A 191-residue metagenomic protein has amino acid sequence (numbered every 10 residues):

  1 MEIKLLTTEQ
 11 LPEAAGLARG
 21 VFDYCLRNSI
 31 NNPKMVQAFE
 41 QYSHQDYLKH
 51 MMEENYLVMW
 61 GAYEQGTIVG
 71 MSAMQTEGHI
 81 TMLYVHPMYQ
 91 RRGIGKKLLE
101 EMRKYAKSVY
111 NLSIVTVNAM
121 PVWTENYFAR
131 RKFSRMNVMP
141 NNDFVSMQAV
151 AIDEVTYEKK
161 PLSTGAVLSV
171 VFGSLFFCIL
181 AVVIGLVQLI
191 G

Functional and structural regions predicted by a protein language model:
E2-L17, R27: A short beta-loop-alpha structural element at the N-terminal edge of CoA-dependent acyl/N-acetyltransferase catalytic
F22-Y47: Conserved GNAT-fold acetyl-CoA-binding loop/helix
S43-W60: A short helix-loop-beta-strand connector motif used in the catalytic cores of GNAT acetyltransferases and, in some
Y56-G70: Conserved beta-hairpin
A62, Y89, G93-E101: Conserved acetyl-CoA pyrophosphate-binding loop and the N-cap/start of the following alpha-helix in GNAT-like
I80-R91: A short, internal acetyl-CoA/4′-phosphopantetheine-binding micro-motif in the GNAT/acyltransferase core
A106-M120: Conserved GNAT acetyl-CoA-binding A-motif
T116-N126, N141-D143: Conserved beta-strand-loop-alpha-helix junction that forms the acyl-donor binding cleft
